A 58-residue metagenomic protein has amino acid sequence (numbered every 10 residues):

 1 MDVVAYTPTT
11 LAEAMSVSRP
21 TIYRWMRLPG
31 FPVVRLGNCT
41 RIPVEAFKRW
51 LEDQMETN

Functional and structural regions predicted by a protein language model:
M1-W25, D53: Polyanion-binding surface elements
L11-A14, N38, A46-R49: Local alpha-helix boundary/kink/capping signal
G30-V34, D53: Surface-exposed, Lys/Arg-rich phosphate-binding patches that contact polyanionic backbones
V34-T40: Short Lys/Arg-enriched helix C-cap and helix-to-coil transition segments that create basic nucleic-acid-contact patches
F47-N58: A short, Lys/Arg-enriched interface patch at domain edges and termini
